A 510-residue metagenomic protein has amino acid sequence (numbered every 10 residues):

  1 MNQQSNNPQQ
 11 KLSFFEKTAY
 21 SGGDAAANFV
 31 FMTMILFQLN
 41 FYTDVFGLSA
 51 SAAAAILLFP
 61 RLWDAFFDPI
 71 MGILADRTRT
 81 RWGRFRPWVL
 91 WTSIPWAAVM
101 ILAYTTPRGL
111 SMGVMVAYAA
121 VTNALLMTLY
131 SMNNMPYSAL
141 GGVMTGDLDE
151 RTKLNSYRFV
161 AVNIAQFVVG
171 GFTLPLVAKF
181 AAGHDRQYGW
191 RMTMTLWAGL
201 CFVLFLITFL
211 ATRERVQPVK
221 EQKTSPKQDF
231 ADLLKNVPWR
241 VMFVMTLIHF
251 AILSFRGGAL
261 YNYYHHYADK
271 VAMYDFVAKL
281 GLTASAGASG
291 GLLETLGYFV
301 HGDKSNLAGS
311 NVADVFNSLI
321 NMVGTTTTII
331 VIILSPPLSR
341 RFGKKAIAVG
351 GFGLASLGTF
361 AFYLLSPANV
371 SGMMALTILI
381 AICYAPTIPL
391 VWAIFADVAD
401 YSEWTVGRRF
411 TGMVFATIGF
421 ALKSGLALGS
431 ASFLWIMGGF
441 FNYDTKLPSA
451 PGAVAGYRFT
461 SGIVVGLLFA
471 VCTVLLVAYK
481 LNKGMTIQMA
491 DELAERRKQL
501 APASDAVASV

Functional and structural regions predicted by a protein language model:
N2-V510: Membrane-embedded alpha-helical bundles of multi-pass transporters/translocases, especially carrier/permease families
